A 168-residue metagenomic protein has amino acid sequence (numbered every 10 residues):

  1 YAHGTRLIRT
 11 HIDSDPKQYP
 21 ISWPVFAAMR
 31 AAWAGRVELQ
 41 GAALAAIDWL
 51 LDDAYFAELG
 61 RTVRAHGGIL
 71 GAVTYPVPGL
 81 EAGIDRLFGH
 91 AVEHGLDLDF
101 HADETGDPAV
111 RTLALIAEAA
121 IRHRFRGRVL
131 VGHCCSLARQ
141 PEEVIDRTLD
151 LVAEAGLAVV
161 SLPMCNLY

Functional and structural regions predicted by a protein language model:
Y1-W49, H66: Divalent-metal coordination cores built from histidine and acidic residues
R9-T10, G41, A72, D99-F100 (+1 more regions): General beta-strand structural signal in soluble alpha/beta enzymes
S14-P16, A43-D48, P76-V77, E104-G106 (+2 more regions): Active-site-proximal loop/turn and secondary-structure-junction residues that shape catalytic pockets, frequently
I21-R36, L51-L130, S136-A158: Histidine/acidic residue-rich metal-binding segments in metalloenzymes
